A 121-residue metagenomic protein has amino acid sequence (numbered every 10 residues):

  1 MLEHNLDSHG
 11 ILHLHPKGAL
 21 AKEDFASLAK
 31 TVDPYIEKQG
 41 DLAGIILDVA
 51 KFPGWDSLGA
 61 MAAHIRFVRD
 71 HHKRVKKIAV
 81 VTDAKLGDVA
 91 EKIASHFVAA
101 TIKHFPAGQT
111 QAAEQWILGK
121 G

Functional and structural regions predicted by a protein language model:
M1-G121: Amphipathic, Lys/Arg-enriched alpha-helical "gate/interface" segment within cytosolic domains that mediates
